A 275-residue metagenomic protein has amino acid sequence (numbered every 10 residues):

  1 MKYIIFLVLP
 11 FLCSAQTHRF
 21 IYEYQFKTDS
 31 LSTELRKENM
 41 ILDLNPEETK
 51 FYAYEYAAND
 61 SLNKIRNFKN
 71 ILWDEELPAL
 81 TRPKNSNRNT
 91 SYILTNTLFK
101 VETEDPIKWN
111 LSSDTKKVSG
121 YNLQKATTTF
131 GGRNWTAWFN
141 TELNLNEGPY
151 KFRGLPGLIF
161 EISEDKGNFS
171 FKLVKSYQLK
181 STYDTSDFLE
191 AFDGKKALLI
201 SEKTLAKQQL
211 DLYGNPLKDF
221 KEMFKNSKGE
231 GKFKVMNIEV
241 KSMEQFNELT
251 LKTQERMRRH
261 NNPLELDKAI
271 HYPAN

Functional and structural regions predicted by a protein language model:
M1-F20: Bacterial Sec-dependent N-terminal signal peptides
P10, V118, N122-L179: Glycine- and acidic-residue-rich phosphate-binding/metal-coordinating active-site segment common to enzymes that handle
Q16-K117, N122, T136, G167-N275: Extracellular or lumenal secretory-pathway regions
